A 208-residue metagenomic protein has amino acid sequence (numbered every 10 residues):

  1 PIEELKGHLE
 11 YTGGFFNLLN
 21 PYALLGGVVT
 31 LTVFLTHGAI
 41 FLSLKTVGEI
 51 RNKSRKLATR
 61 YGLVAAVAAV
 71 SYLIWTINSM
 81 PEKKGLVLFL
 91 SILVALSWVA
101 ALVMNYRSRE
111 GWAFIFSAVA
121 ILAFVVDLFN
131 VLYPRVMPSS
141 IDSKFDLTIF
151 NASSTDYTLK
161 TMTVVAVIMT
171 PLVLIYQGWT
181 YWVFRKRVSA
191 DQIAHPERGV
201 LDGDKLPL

Functional and structural regions predicted by a protein language model:
P1-A113, D127: Long, contiguous internal "core" modules enriched in hydrophobic/ aromatic residues
P1-H8, V131-D142: Membrane-helix interface motif
F15, Y133-P134, K144-I149: Generic secondary-structure boundary/loop-capping signal
F15-V33, S154-V173: Hydrophobic alpha-helical transmembrane segments
G38-L57, I74-G85, A101-S117, P134-M137 (+1 more regions): Juxtamembrane membrane-water interface segments of multi-pass membrane proteins, especially cytoplasmic-side
F89-L96, T148, T163-L174: Small-residue-rich transmembrane alpha-helices that serve as helix-helix interface/gating elements in multipass
I115-V131: Hydrophobic alpha-helical membrane-insertion segments
S139-T161: Short, membrane-exposed interhelical loops at transmembrane-helix boundaries
